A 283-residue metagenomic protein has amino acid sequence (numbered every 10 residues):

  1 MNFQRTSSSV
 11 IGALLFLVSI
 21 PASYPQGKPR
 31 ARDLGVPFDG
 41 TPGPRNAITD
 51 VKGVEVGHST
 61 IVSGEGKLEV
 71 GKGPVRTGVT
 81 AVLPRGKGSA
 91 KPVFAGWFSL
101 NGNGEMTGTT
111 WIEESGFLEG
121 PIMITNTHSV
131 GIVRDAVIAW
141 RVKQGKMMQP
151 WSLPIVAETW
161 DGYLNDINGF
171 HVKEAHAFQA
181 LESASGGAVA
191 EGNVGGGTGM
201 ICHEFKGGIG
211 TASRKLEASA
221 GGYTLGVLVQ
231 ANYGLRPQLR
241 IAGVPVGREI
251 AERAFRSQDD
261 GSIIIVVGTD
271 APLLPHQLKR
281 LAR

Functional and structural regions predicted by a protein language model:
M1-I11: Bacterial N-terminal signal peptides that target proteins for export
R5, V18, P150-L153: Intrinsically disordered, low-complexity regions enriched in small/polar residues
I11-A22: Bacterial N-terminal signal peptides
Y24-R283: Alpha/propeptide regions of enzymes that mature by internal proteolysis
